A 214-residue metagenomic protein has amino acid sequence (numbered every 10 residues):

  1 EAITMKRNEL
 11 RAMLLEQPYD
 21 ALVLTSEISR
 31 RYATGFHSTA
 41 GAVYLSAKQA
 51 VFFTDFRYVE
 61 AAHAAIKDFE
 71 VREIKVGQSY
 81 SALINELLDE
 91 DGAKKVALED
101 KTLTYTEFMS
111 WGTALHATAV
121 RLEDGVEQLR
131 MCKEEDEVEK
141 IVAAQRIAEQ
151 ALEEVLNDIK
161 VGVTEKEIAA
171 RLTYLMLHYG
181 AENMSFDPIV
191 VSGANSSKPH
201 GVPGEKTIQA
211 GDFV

Functional and structural regions predicted by a protein language model:
E1-F53, S81-G92, T113-T118, E153 (+1 more regions): Terminal domain-start leader segments
A2, S29-R30, E70-V76, G193: Short, flexible loop segments at the rims of nucleotide/cofactor-binding pockets, characterized by
A2, S79-M184: Flexible, acidic/His-enriched mid-domain "rim/lid" segments that flank
A21, A93-A97, F213: Residues that mark the start of a beta-strand
T25-E27, T54-F56, K75-V76, L98-L103: Structural motif
R30-G41, C132, V163-V214: Short catalytic-site patches enriched in acidic/histidine residues that coordinate or position cofactors/metals
G35-F36, A64-A65, F108-G112: Short amphipathic alpha-helical segments
D55-E86: Compact, glycine/acidic-enriched structural inserts
